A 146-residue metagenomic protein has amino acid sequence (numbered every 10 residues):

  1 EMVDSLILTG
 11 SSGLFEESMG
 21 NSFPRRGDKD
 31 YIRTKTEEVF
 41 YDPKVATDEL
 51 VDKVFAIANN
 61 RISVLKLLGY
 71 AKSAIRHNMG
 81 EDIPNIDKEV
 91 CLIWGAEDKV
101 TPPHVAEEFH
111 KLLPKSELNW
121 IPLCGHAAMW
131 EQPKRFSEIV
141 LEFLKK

Functional and structural regions predicted by a protein language model:
M2-R33: Flexible "cap/lid" loop of the alpha/beta hydrolase fold
V3-D4, D87-K88, P114-K115, K146: Active-site acidic short loop of glycosyltransferases
R26-K88: Conserved alpha/beta-hydrolase catalytic His-Asp/Glu region
K35, A71, F109, F136 (+2 more regions): Hydrophobic "lid"/C-terminal helical patch of Rossmann-like NAD(P)-dependent dehydrogenase/epimerase domains
I62, T101-H104, E131: Residue-level signal for the nucleotide or nucleotide-sugar donor/cofactor binding architecture
I86, L92-W94, D98: Short beta-strand/loop motif that positions the catalytic acidic residue of the alpha/beta-hydrolase fold
K88, P102-K111: Short alpha-helix in the alpha/beta-hydrolase fold that links the catalytic acid
S116-K146: Catalytic active-site module of serine/aspartate enzymes centered on a nucleophile-bearing elbow/loop
